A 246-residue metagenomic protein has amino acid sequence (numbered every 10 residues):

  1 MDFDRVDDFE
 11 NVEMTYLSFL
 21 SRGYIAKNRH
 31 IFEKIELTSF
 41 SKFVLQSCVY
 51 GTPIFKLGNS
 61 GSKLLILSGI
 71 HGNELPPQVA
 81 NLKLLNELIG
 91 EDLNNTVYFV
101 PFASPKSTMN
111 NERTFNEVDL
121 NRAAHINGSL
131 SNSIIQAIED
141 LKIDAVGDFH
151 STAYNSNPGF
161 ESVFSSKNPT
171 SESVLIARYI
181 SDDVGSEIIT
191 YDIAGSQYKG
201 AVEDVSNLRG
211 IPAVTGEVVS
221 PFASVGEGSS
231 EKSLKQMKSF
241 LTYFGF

Functional and structural regions predicted by a protein language model:
M1-F246: Structured catalytic-domain cores with a bias toward divalent-metal coordination
